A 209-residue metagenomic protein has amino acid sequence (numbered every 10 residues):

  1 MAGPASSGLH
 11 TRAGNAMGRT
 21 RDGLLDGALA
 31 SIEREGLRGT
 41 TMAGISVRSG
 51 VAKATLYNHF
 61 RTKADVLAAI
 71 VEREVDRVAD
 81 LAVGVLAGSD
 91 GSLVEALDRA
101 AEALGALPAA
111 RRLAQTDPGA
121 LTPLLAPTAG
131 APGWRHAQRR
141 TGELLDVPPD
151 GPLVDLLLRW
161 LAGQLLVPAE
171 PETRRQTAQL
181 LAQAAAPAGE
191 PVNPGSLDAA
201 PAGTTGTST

Functional and structural regions predicted by a protein language model:
M1-R48, D65-A68, S208: Basic, helix-initiating cap at the start of DNA-binding domains
P4-H10, P187-T209: Intrinsically disordered, low-complexity terminal tails and inter-domain linkers enriched for S/T/G/P/D/E
M17-T20, L93, D150-L158, T173-R174: Short amphipathic alpha-helix in the helical subdomain of ABC transporter nucleotide-binding domains
S49-F60: Short hydrophobic/aromatic patch on the recognition helix
D65, A69, A82-P108: Hydrophobic alpha-helical connector segments
E72-A79: Short, basic, alpha-helical segments at the C-terminal edge of helix-turn-helix-like DNA-binding modules
A79, R112, L121-D155: Amphipathic alpha-helical packing segments from all-alpha helical-bundle domains
A106, V154-R174, Q183-P191: Amphipathic C-terminal alpha-helical segment
